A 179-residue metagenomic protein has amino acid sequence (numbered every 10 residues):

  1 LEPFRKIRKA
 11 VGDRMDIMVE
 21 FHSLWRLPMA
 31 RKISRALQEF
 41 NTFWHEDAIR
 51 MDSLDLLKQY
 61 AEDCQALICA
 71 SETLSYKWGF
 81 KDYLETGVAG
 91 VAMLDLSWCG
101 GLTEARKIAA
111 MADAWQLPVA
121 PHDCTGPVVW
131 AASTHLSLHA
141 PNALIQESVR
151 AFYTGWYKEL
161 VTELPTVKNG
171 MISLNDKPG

Functional and structural regions predicted by a protein language model:
L1-D63: Metal-dependent enolase-superfamily TIM-barrel catalytic cores that perform enediolate-based chemistry
R35, N41-W44, D52-N175: Shared catalytic-loop signature of beta/alpha-barrel
